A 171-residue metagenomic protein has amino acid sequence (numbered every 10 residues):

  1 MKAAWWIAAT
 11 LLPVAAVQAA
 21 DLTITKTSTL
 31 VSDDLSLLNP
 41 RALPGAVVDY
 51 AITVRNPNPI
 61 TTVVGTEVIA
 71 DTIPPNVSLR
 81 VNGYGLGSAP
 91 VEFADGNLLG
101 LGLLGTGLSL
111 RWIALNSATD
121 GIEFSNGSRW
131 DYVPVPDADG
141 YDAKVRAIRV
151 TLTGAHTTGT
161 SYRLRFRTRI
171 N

Functional and structural regions predicted by a protein language model:
M1-A4: Positively charged n-region of N-terminal signal peptides that target proteins for export
W6-I7, V17: Cleavable N-terminal signal peptides
L12-Q18: C-terminal segment of classical bacterial N-terminal signal peptides
Q18-N171: Exported/extracytosolic protein signature
